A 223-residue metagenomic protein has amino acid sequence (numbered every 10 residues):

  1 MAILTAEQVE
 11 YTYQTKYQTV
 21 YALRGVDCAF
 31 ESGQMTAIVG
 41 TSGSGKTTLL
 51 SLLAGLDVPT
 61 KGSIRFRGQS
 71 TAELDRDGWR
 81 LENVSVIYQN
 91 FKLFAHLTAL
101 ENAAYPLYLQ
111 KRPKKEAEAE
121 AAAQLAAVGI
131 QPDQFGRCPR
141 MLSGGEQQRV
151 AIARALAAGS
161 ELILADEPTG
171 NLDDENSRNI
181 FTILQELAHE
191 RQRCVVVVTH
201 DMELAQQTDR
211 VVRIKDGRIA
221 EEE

Functional and structural regions predicted by a protein language model:
V39-T41: The feature captures the beta-strand-to-loop junction immediately N-terminal to the Walker
A54: Helix-to-loop junction immediately C-terminal to a conserved catalytic motif
G62-S70: Conserved ABC transporter NBD signature motif
T71-S85: ABC ATPase NBD coupling module
K115-D133: Conserved ABC ATPase "signature" region
C138-L142, E146: Conserved ABC ATPase signature
G159: Conserved catalytic motifs of ABC-family nucleotide-binding domains
